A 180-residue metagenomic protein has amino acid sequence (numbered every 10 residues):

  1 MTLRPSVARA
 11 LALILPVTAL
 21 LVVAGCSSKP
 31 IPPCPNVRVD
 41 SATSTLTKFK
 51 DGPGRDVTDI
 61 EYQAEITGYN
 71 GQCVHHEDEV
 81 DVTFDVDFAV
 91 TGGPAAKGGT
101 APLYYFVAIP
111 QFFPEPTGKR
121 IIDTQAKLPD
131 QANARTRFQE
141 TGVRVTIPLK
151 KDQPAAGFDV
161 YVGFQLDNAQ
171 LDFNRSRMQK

Functional and structural regions predicted by a protein language model:
T2-L15: Bacterial N-terminal signal peptides that target proteins for export
L21-G25: C-terminal motif of bacterial Sec signal peptides marking the signal peptidase cleavage site
C26-P53, D123-K180: Compositionally biased, intrinsically disordered linkers/stalks adjacent to structured regions
K29-P33, D59-I60, A64-T67: N-terminal intrinsically disordered, cationic/polar leader segments that include organellar targeting peptides
D56-Y62, N70-T83, G92-G99, F113-E115 (+2 more regions): Short, solvent-exposed beta-strand/turn "edge" segments of beta-rich domains on protein surfaces
A101-E115, F164: Extended low-complexity, serine/threonine- and proline-enriched intrinsically disordered segments
F113-D123: Surface-exposed loop/edge segments in extracytoplasmic proteins
